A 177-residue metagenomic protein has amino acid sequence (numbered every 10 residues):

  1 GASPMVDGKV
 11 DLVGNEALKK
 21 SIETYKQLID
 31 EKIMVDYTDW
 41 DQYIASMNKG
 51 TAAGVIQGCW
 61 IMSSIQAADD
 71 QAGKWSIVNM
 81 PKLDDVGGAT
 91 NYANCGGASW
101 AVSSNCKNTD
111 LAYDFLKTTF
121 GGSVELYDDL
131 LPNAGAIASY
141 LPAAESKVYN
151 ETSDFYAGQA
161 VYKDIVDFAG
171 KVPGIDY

Functional and structural regions predicted by a protein language model:
G1-D7, I22, G88-S103, K163: Periplasmic solute-binding protein
G8-Y37, M80: Glycine-centered hinge/linker elements that transmit conformational signals in sensory and ligand-binding systems
L18-Y25, Y43, I61, N108-A112 (+1 more regions): Stable alpha-helical elements in mature extracytoplasmic
L28-E31, A68-G135: Extracytoplasmic/periplasmic substrate-recognition and gating elements
V35-K49: Short helix-initiation/N-cap motifs at beta->coil->alpha
W40, Q57-M62, M80, G96-A98: Beta->alpha turn/N-cap motifs
K49-G58, G73: Alpha-to-beta junction loops
D154-Y177: C-terminal capping/gating helix-and-loop segments adjacent to ligand/active sites or protein-protein/ligand interfaces
